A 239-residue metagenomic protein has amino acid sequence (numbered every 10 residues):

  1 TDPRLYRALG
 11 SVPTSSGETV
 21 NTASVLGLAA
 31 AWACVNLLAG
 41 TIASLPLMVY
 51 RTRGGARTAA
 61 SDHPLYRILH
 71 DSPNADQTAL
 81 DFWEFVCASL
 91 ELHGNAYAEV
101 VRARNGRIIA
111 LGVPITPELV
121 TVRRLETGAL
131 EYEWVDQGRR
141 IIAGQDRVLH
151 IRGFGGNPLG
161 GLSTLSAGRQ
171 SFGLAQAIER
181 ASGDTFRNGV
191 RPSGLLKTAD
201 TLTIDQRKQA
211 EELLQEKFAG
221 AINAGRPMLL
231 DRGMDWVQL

Functional and structural regions predicted by a protein language model:
T1-L239: Structured, contiguous alpha/beta core segments that scaffold functional sites
